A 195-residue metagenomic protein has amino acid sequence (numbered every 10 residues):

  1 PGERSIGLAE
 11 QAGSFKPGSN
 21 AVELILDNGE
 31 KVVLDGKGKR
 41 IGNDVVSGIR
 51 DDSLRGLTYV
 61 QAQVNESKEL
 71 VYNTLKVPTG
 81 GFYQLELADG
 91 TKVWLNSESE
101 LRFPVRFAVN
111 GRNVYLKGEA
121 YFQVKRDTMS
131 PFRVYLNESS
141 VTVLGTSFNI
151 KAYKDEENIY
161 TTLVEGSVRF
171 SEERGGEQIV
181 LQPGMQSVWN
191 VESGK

Functional and structural regions predicted by a protein language model:
P1-E156, R169-G194: Short acidic/polar, Gly/Pro-enriched loop/turn segments located at secondary-structure boundaries
I159: Conserved active-site beta-strand-loop modules that form the wall/rim of enzyme catalytic pockets and either contain
